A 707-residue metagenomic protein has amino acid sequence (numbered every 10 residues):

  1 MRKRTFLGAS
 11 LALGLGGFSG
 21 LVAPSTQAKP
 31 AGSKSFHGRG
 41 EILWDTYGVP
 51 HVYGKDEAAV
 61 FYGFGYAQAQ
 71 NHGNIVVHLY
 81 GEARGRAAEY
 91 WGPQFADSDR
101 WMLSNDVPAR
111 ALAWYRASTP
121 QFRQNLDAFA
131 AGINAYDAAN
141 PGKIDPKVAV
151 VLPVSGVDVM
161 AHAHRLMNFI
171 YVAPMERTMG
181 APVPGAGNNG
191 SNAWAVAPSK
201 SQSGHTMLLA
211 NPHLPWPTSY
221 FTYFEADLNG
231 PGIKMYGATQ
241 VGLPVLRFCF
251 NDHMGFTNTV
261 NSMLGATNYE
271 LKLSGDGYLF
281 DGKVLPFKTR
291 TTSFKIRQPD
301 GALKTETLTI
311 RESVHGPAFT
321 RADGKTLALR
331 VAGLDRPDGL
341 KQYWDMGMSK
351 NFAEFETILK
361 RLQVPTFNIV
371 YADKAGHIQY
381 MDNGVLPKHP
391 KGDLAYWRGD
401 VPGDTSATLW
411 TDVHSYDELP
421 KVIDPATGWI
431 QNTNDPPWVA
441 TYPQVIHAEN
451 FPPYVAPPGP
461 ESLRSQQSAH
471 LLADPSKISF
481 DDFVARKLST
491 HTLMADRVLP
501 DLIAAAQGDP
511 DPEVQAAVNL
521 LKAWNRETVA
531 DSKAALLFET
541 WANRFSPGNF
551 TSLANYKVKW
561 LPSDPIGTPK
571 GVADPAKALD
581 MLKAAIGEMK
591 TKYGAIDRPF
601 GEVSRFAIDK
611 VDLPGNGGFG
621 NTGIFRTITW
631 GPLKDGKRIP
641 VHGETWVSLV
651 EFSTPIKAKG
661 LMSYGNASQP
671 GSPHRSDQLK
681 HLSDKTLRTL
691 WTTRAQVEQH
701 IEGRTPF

Functional and structural regions predicted by a protein language model:
M1-G14: N-terminal secretory signal peptides and thylakoid transit peptides that target proteins across membranes
G14-L15, Q363: Residue-level detector of secondary-structure transition/capping positions
L21-P30: Signal peptide processing junction and immediate N-terminal pro/mature segment of secreted/exported proteins
K29-P510, A523-F707: C-terminal/peripheral segments of proteins
